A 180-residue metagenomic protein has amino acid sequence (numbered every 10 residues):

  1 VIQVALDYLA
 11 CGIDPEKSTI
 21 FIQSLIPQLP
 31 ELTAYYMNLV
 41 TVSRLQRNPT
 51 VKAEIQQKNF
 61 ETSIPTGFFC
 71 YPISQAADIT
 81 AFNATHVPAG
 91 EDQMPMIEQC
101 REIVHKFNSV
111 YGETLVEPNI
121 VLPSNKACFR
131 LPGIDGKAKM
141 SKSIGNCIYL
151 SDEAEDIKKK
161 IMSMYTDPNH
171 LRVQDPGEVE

Functional and structural regions predicted by a protein language model:
V1-A76: N-terminal Rossmann-like or analogous alpha/beta NTP/dinucleotide-binding catalytic cores that position adenine
K52-E180: Active-site cores that bind ATP or allylic diphosphates and position pyrophosphate for catalysis
